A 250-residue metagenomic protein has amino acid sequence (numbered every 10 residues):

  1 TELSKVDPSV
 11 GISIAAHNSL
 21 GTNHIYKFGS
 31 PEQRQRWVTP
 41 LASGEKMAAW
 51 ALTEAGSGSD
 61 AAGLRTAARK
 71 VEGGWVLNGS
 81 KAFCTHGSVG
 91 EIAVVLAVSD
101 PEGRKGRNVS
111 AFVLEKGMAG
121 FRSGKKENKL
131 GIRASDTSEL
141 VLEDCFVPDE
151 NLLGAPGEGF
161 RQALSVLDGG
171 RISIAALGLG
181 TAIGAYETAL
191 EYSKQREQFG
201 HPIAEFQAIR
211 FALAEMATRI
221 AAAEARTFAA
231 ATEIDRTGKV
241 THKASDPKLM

Functional and structural regions predicted by a protein language model:
T1-H17, Y26, S43, A51-G56 (+3 more regions): Active-site beta-strand/loop segments that form the cofactor-binding cradle of oxidoreductase flavoproteins
T1-K5, S13-A16, F28-Q33, P40 (+5 more regions): Alpha-helical interface subdomain recognition
T1-S4, A97, L114-A119, D144-V147: Short Ser/Thr-interspersed hydrophobic loop/turn segments at strand-loop and sheet-helix junctions that line or gate
T22-F28, W50, A62: Flexible, glycine-rich active-site loops centered on histidine and acidic residues that chelate a metal or position
M47-R69: A gly/ser-rich beta-alpha-beta helix-loop segment of oxidoreductase catalytic cores
G63, G117-P148: Flexible, small-/acidic-enriched active-site or ligand-binding loops
N78-S123: A short core secondary-structure module
A82-S88, I132, G169-S173: Glycine-rich phosphate/pyrophosphate-binding beta-alpha loops
